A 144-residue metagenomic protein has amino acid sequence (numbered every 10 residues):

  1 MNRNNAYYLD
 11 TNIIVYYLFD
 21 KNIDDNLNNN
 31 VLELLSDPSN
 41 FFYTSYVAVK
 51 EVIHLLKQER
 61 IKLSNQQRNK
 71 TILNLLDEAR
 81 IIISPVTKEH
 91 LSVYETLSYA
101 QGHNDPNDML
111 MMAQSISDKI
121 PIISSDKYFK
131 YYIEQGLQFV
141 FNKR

Functional and structural regions predicted by a protein language model:
M1-N4, I82, M112, I116-R144: Acidic, PIN/NYN-like endoribonuclease modules and their adjacent C-terminal/linker elements
M1-T44, R60-T71, R144: Short, well-structured N-terminal submotif of metal-dependent ribonuclease cores
L9-D10, T44-S45, N104-D105, D126-K127 (+2 more regions): Histidine- and aromatic-rich ligand-binding microenvironments
I13, A48-V49, H90, L110-M111 (+1 more regions): Alpha-helix capping/helix-boundary segments
Y16-L18, L55, V93-Y94, Y132: Residues that scaffold the ATP/ADP-binding catalytic core of kinase and kinase-like folds
S36, D77, I116: Anion (oxyanion) recognition and catalysis
I53-I82, E89-S92: Active-site-proximal, substrate-binding regions of enzyme catalytic domains and RNA-binding/basic surfaces
R80-S125: Active-site neighborhoods of divalent-metal-dependent phosphate/nucleic-acid chemistry enzymes
